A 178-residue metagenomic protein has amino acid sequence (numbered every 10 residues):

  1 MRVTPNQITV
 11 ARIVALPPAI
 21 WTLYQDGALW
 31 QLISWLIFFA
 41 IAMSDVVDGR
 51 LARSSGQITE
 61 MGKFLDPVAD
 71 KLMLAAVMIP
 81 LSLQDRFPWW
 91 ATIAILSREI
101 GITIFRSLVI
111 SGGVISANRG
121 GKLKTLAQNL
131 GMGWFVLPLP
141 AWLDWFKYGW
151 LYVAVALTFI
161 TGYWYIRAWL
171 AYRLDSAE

Functional and structural regions predicted by a protein language model:
M1-P5, D48, A52-M73, V109-K122 (+1 more regions): Juxtamembrane helix-capping/reentrant segments at transmembrane boundaries
M1-V10, V14-L16, D26, S34-A42 (+1 more regions): C-terminal membrane-associated helical module and adjoining short loops/tails
T9, A15-M61, V77-I93, F146-F159: Membrane-embedded alpha-helical segments that form the functional core of polytopic membrane enzymes, especially those
A11-A19, P67-M78, R98, I102 (+1 more regions): Core segments of transmembrane alpha-helices that mediate helix-helix packing or line hydrophobic substrate/ligand
I20, R53-G56, L74, M78 (+4 more regions): Short, function-defining helix-loop hinge/capping sites that tune catalysis or transport
A69, D85, I95-E99, T161: Generic secondary-structure microfeatures
E99-G113: Membrane-helix boundary/interface segments in integral membrane proteins
